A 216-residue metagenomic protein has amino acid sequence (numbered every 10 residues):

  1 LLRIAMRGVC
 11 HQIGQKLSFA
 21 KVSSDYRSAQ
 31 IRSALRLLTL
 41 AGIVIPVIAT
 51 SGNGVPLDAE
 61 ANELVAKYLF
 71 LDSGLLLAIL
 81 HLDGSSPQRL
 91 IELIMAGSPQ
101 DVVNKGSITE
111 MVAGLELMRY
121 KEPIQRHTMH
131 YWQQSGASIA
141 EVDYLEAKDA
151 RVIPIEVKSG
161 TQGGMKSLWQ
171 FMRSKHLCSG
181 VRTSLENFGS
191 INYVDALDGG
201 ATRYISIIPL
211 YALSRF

Functional and structural regions predicted by a protein language model:
L1-A140, E146: Accessory nucleic acid-recognition modules appended to NTPase machines
L80-D83, S167, N192-V194: Short conserved micro-motifs at the rims of enzyme active sites and ligand-binding pockets
D83, S98, D149, Q162 (+2 more regions): Intrinsically disordered, low-complexity Ser/Thr/Pro/Gly-rich regulatory segments
S85-S86, Q170-S174, L197-D198: Short, solvent-exposed amphipathic alpha-helical segments in soluble enzyme and RNA/protein-processing domains
A113, L117, V142-T161, G180: Conserved catalytic cores of phosphodiester-cleaving nucleases, focusing on short active-site segments
E122-P123, F171-C178: Arginine/glycine-rich "motif VI" loop of SF2 helicases in the C-terminal RecA-like domain
G160-Q170: Active-site-adjacent loop/helix micro-motif of nuclease/hydrolase catalytic cores
F188-F216: Domain-level recognition of nuclease-like catalytic cores that cleave nucleotide substrates
